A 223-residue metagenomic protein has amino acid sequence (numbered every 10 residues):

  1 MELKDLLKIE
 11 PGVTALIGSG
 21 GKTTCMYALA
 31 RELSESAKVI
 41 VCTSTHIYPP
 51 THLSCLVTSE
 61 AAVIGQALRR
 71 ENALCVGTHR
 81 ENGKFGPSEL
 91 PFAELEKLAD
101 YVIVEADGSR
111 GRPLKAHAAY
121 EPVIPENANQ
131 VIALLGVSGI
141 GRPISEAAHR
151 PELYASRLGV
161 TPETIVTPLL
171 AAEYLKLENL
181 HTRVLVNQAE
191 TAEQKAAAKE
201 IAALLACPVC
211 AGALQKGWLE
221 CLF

Functional and structural regions predicted by a protein language model:
E2-S34: Walker A (P-loop) phosphate-binding motif
L16-I17, V39-T43, C75-T78, V102-A106 (+3 more regions): General beta-strand structural signal in soluble alpha/beta enzymes
S19, S44, G136, N187 (+1 more regions): Cofactor-binding loop segments of dinucleotide-utilizing enzymes, especially the Rossmann-like FAD- and NAD(P)+-binding
A30-H79: N-terminal phosphate/diphosphate-binding loop that engages ATP/GTP or pyrophosphate donors across diverse enzyme folds
S54-V57, L219-F223: Short, surface-exposed amphipathic charged segments that create phosphate/polyanion-binding patches used for binding
E71-L74, K97-V102, Q130: Loop/turn-to-beta-strand initiation segments
G83-E94, L98, D107-A206, C221-F223: Conserved catalytic-core segment of NTP-binding enzymes
G212-W218: Beta-strand-loop-alpha "switch" segments that mediate conformational coupling across diverse proteins
